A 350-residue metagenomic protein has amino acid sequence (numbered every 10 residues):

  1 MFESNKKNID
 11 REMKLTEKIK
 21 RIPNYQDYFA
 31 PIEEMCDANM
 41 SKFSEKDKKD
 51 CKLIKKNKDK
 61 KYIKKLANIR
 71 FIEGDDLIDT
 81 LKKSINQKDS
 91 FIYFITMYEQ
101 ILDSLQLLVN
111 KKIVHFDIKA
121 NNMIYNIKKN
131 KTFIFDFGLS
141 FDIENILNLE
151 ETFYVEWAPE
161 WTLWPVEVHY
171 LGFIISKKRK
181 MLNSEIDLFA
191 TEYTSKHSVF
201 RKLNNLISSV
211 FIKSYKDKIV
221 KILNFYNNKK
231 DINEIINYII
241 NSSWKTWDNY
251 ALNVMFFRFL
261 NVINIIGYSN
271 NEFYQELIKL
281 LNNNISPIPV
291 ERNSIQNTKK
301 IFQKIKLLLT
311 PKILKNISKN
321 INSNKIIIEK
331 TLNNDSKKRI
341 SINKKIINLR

Functional and structural regions predicted by a protein language model:
M1-C51: ATP-binding glycine-rich loop module of kinase domains
F29-Y93: Conserved structural core of kinase catalytic domains
V109-N126: Catalytic-loop of the protein kinase fold
K131-N264: C-lobe/activation-segment region of protein kinase-like
E272-I285: Conserved C-terminal C-lobe helix
I288-I313: Terminal C-lobe "cap" of eukaryotic-type protein kinase domains
P311-R350: Regulatory extensions appended to serine/threonine kinase catalytic cores
